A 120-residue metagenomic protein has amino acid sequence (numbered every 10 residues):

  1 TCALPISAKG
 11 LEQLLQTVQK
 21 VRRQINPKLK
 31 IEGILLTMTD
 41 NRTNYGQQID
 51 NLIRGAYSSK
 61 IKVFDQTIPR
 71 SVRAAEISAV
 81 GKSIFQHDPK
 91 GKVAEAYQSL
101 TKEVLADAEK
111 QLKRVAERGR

Functional and structural regions predicted by a protein language model:
T1-Q66: Conserved catalytic-core segment of NTP-binding enzymes
I25, E109-V115: Surface-exposed helix-capping loop/turn segments at secondary-structure junctions
I25, L29, I77-K82: P-loop/Walker-type NTP enzyme "switch/lid" segment
R70-E76: Short, glycine-rich, amphipathic interfacial segments at transmembrane boundaries or analogous
S78-S99: C-terminal boundary of histidine-terminating zinc-finger modules
S99-Q111: C-terminal alpha-helix
R118-R120: Non-Sec secretion/translocation targeting segments of pathogen effectors
